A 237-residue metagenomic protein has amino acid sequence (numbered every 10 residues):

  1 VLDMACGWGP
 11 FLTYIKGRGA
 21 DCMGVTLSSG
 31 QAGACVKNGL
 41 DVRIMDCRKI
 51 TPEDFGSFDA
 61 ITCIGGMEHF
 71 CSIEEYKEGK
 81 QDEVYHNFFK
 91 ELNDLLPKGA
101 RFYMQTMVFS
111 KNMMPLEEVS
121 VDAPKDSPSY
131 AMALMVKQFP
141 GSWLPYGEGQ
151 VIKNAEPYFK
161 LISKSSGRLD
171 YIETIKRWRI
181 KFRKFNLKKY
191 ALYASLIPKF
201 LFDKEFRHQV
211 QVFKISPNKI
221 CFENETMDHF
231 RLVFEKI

Functional and structural regions predicted by a protein language model:
V1-A5: Conserved class I S-adenosyl-L-methionine
W8-R18: Conserved SAM-binding loop of SAM-dependent methyltransferases across substrates and taxa, primarily the Class I
D21-T26: Conserved SAM-binding motif I beta-strand of class I
G39-K49: Conserved SAM-binding strand-loop segment of SAM-dependent methyltransferases
R48-I61: A short acidic, Gly/Pro-enriched loop at the edge of an enzyme's catalytic core that lines a small-molecule cofactor
G79-K98: A short glycine-rich, Lys/Arg-flanked "PGG" loop and its adjoining helix->strand segment in the class I
G99-T106: Conserved beta-strand signature within the Rossmann-like core of class I S-adenosyl-L-methionine
V108-T226, I237: Substrate-binding/catalytic lobe of Class I Rossmann-like enzymes that use SAM or dcSAM, i.e., the mid-to-C-terminal
